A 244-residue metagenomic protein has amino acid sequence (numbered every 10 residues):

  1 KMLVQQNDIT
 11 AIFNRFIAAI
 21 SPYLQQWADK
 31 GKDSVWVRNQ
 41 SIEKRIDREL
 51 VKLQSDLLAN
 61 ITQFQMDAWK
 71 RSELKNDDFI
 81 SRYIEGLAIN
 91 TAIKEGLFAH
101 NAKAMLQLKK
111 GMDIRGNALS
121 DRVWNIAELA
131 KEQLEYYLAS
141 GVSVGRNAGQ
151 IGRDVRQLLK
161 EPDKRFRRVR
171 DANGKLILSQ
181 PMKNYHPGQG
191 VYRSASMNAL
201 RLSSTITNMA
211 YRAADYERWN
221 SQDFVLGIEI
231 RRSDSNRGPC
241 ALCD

Functional and structural regions predicted by a protein language model:
K1-Q189: N-terminal leader/targeting and assembly helices and adjacent pre-domain segments
S179-D244: Acidic, glycine-rich two-metal-ion catalytic cores of nucleic acid-processing enzymes
